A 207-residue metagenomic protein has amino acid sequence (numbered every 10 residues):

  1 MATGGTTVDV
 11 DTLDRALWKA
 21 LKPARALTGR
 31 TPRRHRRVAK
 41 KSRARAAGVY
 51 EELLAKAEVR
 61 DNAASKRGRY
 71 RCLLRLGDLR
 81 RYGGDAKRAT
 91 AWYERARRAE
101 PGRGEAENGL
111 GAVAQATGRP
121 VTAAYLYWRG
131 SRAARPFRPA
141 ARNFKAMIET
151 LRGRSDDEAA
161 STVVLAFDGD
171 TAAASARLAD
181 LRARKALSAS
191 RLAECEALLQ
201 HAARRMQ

Functional and structural regions predicted by a protein language model:
L13-A16, A20-R25, R154-Q207: Extended alpha-helical solenoid scaffold regions that build the rod-like backbones of large eukaryotic assemblies
V49-R67, A96, A140: Flexible helix-coil transition and linker loops at the boundaries of alpha-helical arrays
G104-E107, R132-A146: Boundary/linker segments of alpha-helical solenoid repeat arrays
